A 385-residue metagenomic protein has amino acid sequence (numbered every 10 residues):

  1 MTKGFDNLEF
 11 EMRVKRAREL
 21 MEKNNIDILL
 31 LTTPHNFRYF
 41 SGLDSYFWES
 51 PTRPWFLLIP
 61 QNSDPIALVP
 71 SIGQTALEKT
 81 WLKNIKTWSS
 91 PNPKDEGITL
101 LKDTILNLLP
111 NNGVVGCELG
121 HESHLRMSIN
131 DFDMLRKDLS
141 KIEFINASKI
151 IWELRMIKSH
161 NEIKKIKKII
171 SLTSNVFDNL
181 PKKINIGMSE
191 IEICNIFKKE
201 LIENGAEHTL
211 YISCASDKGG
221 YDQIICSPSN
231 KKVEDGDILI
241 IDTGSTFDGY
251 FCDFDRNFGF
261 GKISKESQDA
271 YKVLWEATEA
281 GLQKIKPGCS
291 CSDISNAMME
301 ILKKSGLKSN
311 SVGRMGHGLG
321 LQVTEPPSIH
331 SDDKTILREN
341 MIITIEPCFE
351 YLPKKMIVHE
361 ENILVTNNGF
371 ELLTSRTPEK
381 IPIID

Functional and structural regions predicted by a protein language model:
M1-D385: Active-site neighborhoods and metal-handling regions in enzymes and metal-associated proteins
